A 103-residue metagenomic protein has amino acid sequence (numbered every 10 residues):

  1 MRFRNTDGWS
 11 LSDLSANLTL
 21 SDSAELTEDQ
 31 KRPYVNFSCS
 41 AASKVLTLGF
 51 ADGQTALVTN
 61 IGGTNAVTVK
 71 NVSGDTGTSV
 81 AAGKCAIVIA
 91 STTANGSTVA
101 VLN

Functional and structural regions predicted by a protein language model:
M1-V69, A94-N103: Exposed extracellular interaction/assembly regions and N-terminal maturation sites
L11, S79-A81: Sequence/structural signature of small/polar-enriched beta-strand/turn repeats that build beta-strand-rich repeat
N71-G77: Short edge-strand/loop segments of extracellular domains
A82-T92: Extracellular disulfide-bonded cysteine-rich modules/repeats
